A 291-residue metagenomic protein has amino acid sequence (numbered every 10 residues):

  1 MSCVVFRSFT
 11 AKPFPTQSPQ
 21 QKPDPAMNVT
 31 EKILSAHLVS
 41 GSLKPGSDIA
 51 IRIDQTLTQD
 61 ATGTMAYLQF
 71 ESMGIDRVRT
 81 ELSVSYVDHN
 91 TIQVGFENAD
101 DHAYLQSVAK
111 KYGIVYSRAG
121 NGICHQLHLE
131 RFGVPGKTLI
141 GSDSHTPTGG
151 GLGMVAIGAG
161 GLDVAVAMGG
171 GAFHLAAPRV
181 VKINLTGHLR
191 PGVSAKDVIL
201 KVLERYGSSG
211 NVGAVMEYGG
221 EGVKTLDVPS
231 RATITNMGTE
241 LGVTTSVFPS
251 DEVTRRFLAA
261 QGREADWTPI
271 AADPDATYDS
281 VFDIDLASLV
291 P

Functional and structural regions predicted by a protein language model:
R7-F9, P13-Q17: N-terminal mitochondrial targeting presequences
Q17-P291: Fe-S-dependent hydro-lyases/dehydratases of central metabolism
